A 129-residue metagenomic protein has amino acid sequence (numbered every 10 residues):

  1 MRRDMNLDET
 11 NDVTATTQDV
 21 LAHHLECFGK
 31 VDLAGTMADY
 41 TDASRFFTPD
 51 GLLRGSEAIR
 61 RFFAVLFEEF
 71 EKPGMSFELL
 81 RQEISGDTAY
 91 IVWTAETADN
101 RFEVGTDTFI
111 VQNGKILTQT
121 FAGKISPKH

Functional and structural regions predicted by a protein language model:
R2-D12, E26-G29, F47, R60-H129: A beta-strand edge to alpha-helix "cap/lid" segment located at domain peripheries
T14-A15, L53: Short, solvent-exposed loop/helix junctions and linker helices that flank or host conserved functional motifs
T16-C27: Solvent-exposed, amphipathic alpha-helical segments
K30-A43: Short, well-ordered alpha-helical segments enriched in acidic and aromatic residues
V31, D50-G51: Conserved short acidic donor-positioning loop in nucleotide-sugar-dependent glycosyltransferases
G51-R54, T97: Glycine-/small-residue-rich active-site loops that bind phosphorylated ligands and cofactors
